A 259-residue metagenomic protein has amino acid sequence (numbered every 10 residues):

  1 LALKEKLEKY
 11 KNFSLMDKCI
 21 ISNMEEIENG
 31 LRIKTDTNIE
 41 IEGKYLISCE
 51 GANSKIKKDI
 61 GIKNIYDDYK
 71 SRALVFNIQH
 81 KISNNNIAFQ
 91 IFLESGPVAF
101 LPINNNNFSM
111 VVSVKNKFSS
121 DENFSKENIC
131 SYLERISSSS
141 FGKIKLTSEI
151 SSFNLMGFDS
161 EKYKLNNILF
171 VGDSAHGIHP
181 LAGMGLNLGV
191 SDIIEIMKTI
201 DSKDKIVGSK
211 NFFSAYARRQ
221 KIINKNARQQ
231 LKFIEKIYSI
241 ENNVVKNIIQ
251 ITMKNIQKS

Functional and structural regions predicted by a protein language model:
L1-D59, D67-R72: Conserved N-terminal helical subregion
D17, S113-V114, S174: A secondary-structure boundary/capping signal
C19, I33-D36, G61-I62, I136 (+1 more regions): A generic local structural motif
N23-M24, F100-L101, Y163: A structural signal for short hydrophobic beta-strand segments in well-ordered beta-sheet cores
L46-I150: Conserved FAD-binding catalytic core of PHBH/FMO-like flavoproteins
N123-K210: FAD/FMN-dependent oxidoreductases across multiple families
K198-S259: C-terminal helical "tail/cap" subdomain of flavin- and related membrane-associated enzymes
